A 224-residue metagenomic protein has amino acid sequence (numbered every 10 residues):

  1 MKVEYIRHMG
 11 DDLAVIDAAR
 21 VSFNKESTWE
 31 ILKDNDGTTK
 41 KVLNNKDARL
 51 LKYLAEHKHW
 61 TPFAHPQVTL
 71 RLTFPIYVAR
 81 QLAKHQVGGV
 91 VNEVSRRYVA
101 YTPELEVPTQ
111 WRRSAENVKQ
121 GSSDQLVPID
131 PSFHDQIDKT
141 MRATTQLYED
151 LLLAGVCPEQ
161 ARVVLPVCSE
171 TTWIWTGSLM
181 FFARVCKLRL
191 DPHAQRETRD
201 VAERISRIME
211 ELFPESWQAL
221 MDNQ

Functional and structural regions predicted by a protein language model:
M1-Q224: Family-specific signature for flavin-dependent thymidylate synthase
